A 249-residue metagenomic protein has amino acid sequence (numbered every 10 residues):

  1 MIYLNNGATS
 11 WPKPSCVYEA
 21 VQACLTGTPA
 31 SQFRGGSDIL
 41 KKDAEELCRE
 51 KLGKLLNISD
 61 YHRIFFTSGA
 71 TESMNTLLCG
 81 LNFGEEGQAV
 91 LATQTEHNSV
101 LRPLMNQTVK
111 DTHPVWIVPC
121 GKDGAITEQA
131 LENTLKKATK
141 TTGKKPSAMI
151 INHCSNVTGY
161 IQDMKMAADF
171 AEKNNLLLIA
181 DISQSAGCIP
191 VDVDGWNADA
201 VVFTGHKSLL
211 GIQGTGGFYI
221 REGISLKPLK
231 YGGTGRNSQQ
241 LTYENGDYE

Functional and structural regions predicted by a protein language model:
M1-E249: Pyridoxal 5′-phosphate
